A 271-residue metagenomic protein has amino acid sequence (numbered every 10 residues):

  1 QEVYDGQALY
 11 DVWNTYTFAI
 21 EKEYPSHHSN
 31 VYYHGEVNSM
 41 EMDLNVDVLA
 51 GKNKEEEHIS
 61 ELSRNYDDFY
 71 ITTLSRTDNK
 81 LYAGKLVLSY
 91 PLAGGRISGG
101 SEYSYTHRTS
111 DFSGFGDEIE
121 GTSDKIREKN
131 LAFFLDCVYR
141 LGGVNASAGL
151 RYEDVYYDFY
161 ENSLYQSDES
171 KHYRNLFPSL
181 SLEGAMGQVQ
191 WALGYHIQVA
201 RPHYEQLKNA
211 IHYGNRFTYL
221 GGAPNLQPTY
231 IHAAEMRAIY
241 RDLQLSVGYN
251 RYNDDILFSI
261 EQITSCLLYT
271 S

Functional and structural regions predicted by a protein language model:
Q1, T17-E161, A185, V189-Q190 (+1 more regions): Face-selective signature of the C-terminal outer-membrane beta-barrel domain
Q1-N14, K54-N65, T109-E118, D158-Q166 (+3 more regions): Outer-membrane beta-barrel translocator domains and adjoining extracellular loop/strand segments of Gram-negative
S26-H28, A83, A132, F177 (+2 more regions): Short beta-strand-initiation
D154-F159, G187-A234, V247-C266: Surface-exposed extracellular loop regions of Gram-negative outer-membrane beta-barrel proteins, predominantly
L176-L182, A234-A238, L245-Y249: Feature captures outer-membrane beta-barrel proteins of Gram-negative bacteria and organelles
Y269-T270: Conserved small/polar residues in nucleotide/adenosyl-binding loops
